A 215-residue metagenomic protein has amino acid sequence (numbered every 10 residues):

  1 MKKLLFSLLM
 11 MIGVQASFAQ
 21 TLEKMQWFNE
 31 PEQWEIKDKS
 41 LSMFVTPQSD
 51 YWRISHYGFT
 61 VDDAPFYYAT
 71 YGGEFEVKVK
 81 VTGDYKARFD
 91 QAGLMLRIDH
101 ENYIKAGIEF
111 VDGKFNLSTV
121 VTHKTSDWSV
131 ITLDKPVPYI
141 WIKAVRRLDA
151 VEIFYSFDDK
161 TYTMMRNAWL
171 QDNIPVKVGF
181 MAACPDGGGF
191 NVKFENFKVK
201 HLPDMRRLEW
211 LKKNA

Functional and structural regions predicted by a protein language model:
M1-T21: Bacterial Sec-dependent N-terminal signal peptides
Q20-A215: Extracellular glycan-recognition regions
